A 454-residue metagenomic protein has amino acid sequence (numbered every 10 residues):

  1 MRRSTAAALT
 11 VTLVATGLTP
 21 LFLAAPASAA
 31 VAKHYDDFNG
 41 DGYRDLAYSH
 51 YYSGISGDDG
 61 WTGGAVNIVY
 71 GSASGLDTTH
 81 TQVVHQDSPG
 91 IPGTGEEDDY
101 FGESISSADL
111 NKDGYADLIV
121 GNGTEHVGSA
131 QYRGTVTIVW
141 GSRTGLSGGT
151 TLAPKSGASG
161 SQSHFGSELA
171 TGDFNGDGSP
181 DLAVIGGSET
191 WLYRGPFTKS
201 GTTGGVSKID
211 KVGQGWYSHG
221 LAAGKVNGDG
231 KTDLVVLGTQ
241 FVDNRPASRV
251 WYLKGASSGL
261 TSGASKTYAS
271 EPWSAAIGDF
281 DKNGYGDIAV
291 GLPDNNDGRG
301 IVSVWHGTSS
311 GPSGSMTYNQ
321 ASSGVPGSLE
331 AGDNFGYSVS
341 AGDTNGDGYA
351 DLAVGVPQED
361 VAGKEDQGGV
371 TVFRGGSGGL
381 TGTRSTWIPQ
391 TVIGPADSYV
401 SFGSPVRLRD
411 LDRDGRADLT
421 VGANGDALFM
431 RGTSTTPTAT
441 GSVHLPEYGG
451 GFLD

Functional and structural regions predicted by a protein language model:
R2-V31, Y70-Y100, I138-H164, R194-W216 (+4 more regions): Blade-edge motifs of beta-propeller repeat domains
A30-R44, S49, G102-Y115, G166-F174 (+5 more regions): Beta-propeller blade termini
G40-S49, K112-N122, G176-I185, G228-L237 (+3 more regions): Acidic/hydrophobic-patterned starts of short beta strands in beta-sheet-rich repeat architectures
G42, T62, E97-F101, S106 (+10 more regions): Beta-rich catalytic cores
L46-Y48, V66-V69, V84, F101 (+16 more regions): Hydrophobic strand positions within the blades of repeat-based beta-sheet folds
Y51-D58, T124-S129, E189, T239-N244 (+3 more regions): Short glycine/acidic-enriched loop and turn motifs that connect beta-strands
G60-V66, T78, D117, Q131-T135 (+7 more regions): A detector of repeated loop/turn-to-beta-strand junctions in beta-rich toroidal repeat architectures
I185-G186, W191, K211-P312, T317-S328 (+2 more regions): Beta-propeller domains
